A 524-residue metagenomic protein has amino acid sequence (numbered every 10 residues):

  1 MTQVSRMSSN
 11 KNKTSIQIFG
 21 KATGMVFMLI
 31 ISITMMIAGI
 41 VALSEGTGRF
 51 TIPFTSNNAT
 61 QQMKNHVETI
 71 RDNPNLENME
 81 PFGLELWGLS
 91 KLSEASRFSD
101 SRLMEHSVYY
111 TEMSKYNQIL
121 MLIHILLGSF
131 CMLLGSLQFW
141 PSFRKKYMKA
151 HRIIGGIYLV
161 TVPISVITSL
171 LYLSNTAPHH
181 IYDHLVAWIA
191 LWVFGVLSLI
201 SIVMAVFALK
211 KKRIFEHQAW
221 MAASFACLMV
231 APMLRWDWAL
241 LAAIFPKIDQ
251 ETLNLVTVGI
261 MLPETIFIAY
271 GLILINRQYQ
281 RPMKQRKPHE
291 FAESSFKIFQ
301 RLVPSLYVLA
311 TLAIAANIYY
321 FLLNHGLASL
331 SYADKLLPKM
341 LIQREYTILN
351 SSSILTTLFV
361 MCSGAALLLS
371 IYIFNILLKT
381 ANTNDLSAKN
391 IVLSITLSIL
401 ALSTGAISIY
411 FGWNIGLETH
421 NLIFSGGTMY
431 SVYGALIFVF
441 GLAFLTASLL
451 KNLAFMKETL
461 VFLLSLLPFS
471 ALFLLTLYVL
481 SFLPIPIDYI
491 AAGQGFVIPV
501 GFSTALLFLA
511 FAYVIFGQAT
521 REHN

Functional and structural regions predicted by a protein language model:
T2-N524: Alpha-helical membrane insertion/targeting regions
